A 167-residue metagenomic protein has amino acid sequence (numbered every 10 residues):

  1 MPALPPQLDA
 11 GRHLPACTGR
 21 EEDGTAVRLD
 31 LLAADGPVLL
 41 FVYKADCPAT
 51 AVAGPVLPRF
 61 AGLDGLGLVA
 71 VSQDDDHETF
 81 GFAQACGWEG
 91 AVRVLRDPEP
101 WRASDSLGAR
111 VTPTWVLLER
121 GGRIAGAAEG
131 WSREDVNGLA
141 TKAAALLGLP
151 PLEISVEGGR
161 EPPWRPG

Functional and structural regions predicted by a protein language model:
M1-V38, V52, G62-A91, D105-T112 (+1 more regions): Non-globular targeting/processing and membrane-anchoring segments
E21, L118-E119: Short, acidic, Ser/Thr-enriched surface-loop or helix-capping motifs
E22, P98-W101: Conserved SAM/SAH-binding loop
V42-V56: Conserved redox-active cysteine motifs that mediate thiol-disulfide chemistry, especially di-cysteine Cys-X(1-2)-Cys
S72, R96-P98: Short loop/edge segments at beta-strand edges and connector loops that shape dinucleotide/nucleotide cofactor-binding
